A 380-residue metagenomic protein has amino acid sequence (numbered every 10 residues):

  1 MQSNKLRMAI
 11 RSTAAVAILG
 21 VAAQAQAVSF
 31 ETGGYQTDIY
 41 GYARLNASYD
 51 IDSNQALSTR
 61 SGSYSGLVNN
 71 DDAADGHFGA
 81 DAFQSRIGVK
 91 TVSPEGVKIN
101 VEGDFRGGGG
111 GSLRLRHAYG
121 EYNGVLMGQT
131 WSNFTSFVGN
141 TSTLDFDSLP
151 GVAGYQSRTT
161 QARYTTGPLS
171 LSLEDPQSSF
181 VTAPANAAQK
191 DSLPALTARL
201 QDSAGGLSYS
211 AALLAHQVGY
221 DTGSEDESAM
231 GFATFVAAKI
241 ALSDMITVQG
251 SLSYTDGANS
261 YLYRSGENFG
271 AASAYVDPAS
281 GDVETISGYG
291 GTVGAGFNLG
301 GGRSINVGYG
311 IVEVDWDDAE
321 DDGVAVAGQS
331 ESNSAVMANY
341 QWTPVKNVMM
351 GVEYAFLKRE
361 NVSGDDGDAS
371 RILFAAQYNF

Functional and structural regions predicted by a protein language model:
M1-F30: Cleavable N-terminal export/targeting peptides
V28-G33, K90-V101, S210, L214-H216 (+4 more regions): Transmembrane beta-barrel strand/turn architecture of Gram-negative outer membrane proteins
V28-S61, S65-S179, K190-L193, T197 (+3 more regions): Outer membrane beta-barrel
S53-S58, R106-L115, V138-D145, Q177-S192 (+5 more regions): Outer-membrane beta-barrel translocator domains and adjoining extracellular loop/strand segments of Gram-negative
S85-V89, A118, A162, A198 (+5 more regions): Membrane-embedded beta-strands of outer-membrane beta-barrel proteins, especially the hydrophobic/small aromatic
G96-G107, L169-D175, Y209-Q217, S304-E313 (+1 more regions): Transmembrane beta-strand segments that form the barrel wall of outer-membrane beta-barrel proteins
D202-S330, S334: Detector for outer-membrane/organellar transmembrane beta-barrel domains, recognizing the amphipathic beta-strand
W342-P344, V348, D368-F380: Outer-membrane beta-barrel "beta-signal"
